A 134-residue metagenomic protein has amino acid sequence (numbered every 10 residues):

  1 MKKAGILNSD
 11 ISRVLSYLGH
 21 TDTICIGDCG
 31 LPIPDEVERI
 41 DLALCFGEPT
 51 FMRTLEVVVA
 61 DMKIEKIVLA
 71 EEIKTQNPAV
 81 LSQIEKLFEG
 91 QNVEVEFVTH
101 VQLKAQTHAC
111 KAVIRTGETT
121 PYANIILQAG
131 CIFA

Functional and structural regions predicted by a protein language model:
M1-A43: Long, hydrophobic N-terminal alpha-helical segment
N8-R13, H100, A109-A112: Glycine-rich, charged/polar anion/phosphate-binding loops that engage phosphate groups from diverse ligands
D10-Y17, V57, Q83, N124: Alpha-helical scaffold segments in soluble metabolic enzymes
D22-C25, V37-I40, E65-V68, N92-E96 (+2 more regions): Structural motif
V37-K66: A phosphate-binding glycine/aspartate-rich beta-alpha loop in the early core of alpha/beta enzymes
F51-V57, H100-V101, K111-A112: Short, charged beta->alpha transition segments
V58-Q106: Mid-chain, well-packed structural core segment of small domains
C110-A134: C-terminal edge-of-domain segments
